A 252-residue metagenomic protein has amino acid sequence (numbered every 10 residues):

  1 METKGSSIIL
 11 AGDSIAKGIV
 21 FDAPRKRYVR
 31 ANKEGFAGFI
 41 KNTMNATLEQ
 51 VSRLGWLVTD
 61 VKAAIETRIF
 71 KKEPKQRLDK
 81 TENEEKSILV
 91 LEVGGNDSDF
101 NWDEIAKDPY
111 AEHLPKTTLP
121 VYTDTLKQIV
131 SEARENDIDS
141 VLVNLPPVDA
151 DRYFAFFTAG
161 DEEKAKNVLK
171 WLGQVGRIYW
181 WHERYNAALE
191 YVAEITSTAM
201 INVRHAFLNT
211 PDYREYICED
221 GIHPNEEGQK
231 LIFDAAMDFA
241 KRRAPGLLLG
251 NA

Functional and structural regions predicted by a protein language model:
M1-R53: Serine-esterase "nucleophile elbow" of acetyl-processing enzymes
E2-T3, T67-N251: Alpha-helical cap/lid subdomain in secreted, periplasmic, or secretory-pathway luminal O-acyl-processing enzymes
I15, V58, N96: Active-site neighborhood of divalent metal-dependent phosphoester/pyrophosphate hydrolases
G18, V58-T59, E226, K230: Loop/helix-junction capping segments adjacent to catalytic residues or to phosphate/diphosphate-binding pockets
V20, K62, D212: A short local structural element in Rossmann-fold oxidoreductases
R53-W56, H205: Short beta->alpha linker loops
W56-T67: Structural motif
